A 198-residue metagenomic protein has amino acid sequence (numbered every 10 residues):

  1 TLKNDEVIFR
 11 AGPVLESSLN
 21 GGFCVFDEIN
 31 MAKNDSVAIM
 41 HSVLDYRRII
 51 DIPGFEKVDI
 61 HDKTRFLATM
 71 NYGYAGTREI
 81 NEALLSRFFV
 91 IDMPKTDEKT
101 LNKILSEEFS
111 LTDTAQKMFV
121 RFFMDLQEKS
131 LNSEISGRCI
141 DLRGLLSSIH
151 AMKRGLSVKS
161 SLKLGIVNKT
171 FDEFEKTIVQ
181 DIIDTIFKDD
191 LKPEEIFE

Functional and structural regions predicted by a protein language model:
T1-E198: C-terminal regulatory/interaction module of P-loop NTP-utilizing enzymes
